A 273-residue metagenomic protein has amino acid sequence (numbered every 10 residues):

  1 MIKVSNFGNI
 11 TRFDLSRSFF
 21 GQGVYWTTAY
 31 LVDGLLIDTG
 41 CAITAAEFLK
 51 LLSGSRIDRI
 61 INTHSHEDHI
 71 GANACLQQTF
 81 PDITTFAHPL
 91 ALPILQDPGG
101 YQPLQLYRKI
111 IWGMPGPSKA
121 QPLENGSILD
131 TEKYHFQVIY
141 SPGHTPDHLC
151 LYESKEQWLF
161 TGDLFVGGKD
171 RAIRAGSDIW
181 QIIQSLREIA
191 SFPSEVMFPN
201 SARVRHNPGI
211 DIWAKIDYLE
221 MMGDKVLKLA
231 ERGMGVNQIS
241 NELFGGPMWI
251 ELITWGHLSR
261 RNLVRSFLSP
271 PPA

Functional and structural regions predicted by a protein language model:
M1-S55, C150-G162: Conserved beta-strand hairpin/beta-sheet module of binuclear metal-dependent hydrolase folds, prominently
I2, S191-V196, V204-A273: Accessory terminal helices/loops
N9-S16, Y107-I111, E132-Y134: Short Pro/Gly-enriched beta-strand edge/turn motifs at strand-loop
F13-F19, L36-G40, N62-T63, H135-Y140 (+1 more regions): Short, flexible loop segments at the rims of nucleotide/cofactor-binding pockets, characterized by
V24-W26, D97-G100, G209-I212: Short aromatic-enriched loop/helix-cap "lid" or pocket-rim segments at secondary-structure transitions that line
I37-G40, D58-H66, T85-P89, Y140-G143 (+2 more regions): Active-site neighborhood of phospho(di)ester-bond hydrolases with catalytic His/Asp-centered motifs
A46-L129: Active-site HxH/HxHxD metal-binding segment of metal-dependent hydrolases
H135-P142, P146-K225: Metallo-beta-lactamase
